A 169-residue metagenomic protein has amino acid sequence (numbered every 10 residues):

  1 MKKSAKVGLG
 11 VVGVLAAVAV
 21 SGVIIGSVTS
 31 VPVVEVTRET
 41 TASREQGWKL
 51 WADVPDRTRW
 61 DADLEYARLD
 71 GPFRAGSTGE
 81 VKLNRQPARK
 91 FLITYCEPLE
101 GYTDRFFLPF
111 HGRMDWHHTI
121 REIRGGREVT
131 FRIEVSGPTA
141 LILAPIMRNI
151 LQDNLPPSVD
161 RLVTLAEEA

Functional and structural regions predicted by a protein language model:
K3-G71: Hydrophobic ligand-binding cavity/cleft-lining segments
K3-S4, F107-P157, L162-E168: Beta-strand/loop substructures that line and gate deep hydrophobic ligand-binding cavities in soluble
V31-T37, T78, A88, G101 (+2 more regions): Intrinsic-disorder/low-complexity, polar/charged segments enriched in Ser/Thr/Lys/Arg/Asp/Glu/Gln
V36-R38, R89-Y95, F106, M114-E122: Hydrophobic/aromatic beta-strand elements that line small-molecule binding cavities or substrate pockets in beta-rich
T41-E45, T94-L99, T119-E128, E168-A169: A short, structured loop/turn motif at beta-sheet edges
R44, W51-V54, D61, G76 (+3 more regions): Extracytoplasmic/secreted envelope proteins and their assembly/folding machinery, especially bacterial periplasmic
Q46-W51, R57, G79, I93 (+3 more regions): Hydrophobic pocket/interface hotspot
P55-K90, L99: Short beta-edge strand/loop motif at the mouth of beta-sheet-based domains
